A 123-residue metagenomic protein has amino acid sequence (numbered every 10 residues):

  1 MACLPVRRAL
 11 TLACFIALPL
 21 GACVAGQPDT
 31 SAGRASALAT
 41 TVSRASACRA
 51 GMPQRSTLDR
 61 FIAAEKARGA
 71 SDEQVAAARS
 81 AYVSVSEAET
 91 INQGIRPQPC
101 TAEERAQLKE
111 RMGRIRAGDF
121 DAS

Functional and structural regions predicted by a protein language model:
M1-A13: Bacterial N-terminal signal peptides that target proteins for export
L4-P5, S31, T41, A76 (+2 more regions): Short alpha-helical segments used as structural interaction elements across diverse proteins
P19-A22: C-terminal motif of bacterial Sec signal peptides marking the signal peptidase cleavage site
V24-Q27: Bacterial signal peptide processing site
D29-V85: Short N-proximal segments of mature Sec-exported proteins
R60-S123: Compact alpha-helical subdomains of small soluble proteins
